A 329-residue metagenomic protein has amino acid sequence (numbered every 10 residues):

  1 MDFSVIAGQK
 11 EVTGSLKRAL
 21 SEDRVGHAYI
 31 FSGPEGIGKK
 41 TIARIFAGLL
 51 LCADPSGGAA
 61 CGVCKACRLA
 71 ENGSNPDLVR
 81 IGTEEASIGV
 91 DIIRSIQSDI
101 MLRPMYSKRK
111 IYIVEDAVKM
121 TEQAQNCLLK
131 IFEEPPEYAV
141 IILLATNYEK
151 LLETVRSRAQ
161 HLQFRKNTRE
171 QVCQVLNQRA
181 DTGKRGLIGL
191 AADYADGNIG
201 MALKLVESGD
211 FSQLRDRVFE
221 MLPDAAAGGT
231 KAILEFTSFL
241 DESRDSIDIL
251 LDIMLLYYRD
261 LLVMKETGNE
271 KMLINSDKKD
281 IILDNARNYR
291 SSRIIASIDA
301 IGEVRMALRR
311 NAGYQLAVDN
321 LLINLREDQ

Functional and structural regions predicted by a protein language model:
D2-I45, A66-L69, E137-Y138, T146-I253 (+1 more regions): Charged, glycine-rich active-site and insertion segments that engage polyanionic ligands
D2-Q123, A286: Clamp-loader machinery-focused feature within the broader ASCE/P-loop NTPase space
L50, D54, F132-P135, A180 (+1 more regions): Active-site catalytic pocket residues across diverse enzymes, especially alpha/beta-hydrolases
R80-G82, L143, H161-Q163: Structural signal for conserved beta-strand scaffold positions within catalytic alpha/beta enzyme cores
M101, N126-L143: Conserved catalytic/switch belt of AAA+ P-loop NTPases
E115-T121, N126-E133, E149: Catalytic acidic motif of RecA-like/P-loop NTPases
